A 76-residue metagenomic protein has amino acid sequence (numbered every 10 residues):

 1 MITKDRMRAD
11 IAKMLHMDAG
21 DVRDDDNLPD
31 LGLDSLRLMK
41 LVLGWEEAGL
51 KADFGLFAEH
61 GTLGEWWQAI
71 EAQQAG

Functional and structural regions predicted by a protein language model:
M1-G76: Phosphopantetheine-dependent thiolation modules in NRPS/PKS and related acyl-activating systems
